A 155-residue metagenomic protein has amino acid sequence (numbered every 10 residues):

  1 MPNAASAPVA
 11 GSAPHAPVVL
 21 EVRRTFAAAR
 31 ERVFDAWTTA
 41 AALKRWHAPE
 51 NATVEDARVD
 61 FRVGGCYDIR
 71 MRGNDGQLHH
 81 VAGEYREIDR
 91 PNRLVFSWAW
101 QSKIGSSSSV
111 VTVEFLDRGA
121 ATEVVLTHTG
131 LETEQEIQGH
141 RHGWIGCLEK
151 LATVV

Functional and structural regions predicted by a protein language model:
M1-T53: Hydrophobic ligand-binding cavity/cleft-lining segments
A16, L20, H79, S109: Exposed loop/turn and edge beta-strand positions of beta-sandwich/beta-sheet ligand-binding modules
E21-V22, A41-L78: Short beta-edge strand/loop motif at the mouth of beta-sheet-based domains
R24, A57-V59, V81-E87, S109-L116: Hydrophobic/aromatic beta-strand elements that line small-molecule binding cavities or substrate pockets in beta-rich
R30-E31, R62, R86-N92, E114-E123: A short, structured loop/turn motif at beta-sheet edges
V33, L43, Y67, Y85 (+4 more regions): Hydrophobic pocket/interface hotspot
A82-W100: Contiguous, well-ordered beta-strand patches that form the walls/edges of small beta-barrel/beta-sandwich domains
V95-G146: Beta-strand/loop substructures that line and gate deep hydrophobic ligand-binding cavities in soluble
